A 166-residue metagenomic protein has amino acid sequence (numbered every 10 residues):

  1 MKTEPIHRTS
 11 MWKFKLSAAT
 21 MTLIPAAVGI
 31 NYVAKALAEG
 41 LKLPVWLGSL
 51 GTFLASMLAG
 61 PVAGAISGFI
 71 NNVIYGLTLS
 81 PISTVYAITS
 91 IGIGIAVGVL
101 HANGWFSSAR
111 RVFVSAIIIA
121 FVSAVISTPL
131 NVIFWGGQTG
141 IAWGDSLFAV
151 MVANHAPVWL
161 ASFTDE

Functional and structural regions predicted by a protein language model:
K2-L58, V62-S67, N72-V73: Hydrophobic transmembrane alpha-helices
K2-V33, V85-G136: Short helix-perturbing small/polar motifs within transmembrane alpha-helices
L37-W46, T84-V85, S108-E166: Membrane-embedded alpha-helical hairpins and interfacial helices in multi-pass inner-membrane proteins
L58-A59, T78, G104, F134: A broad structural signal for alpha-helix termini and local helix breaks/kinks
I66-Y75, V112-A120: Central hydrophobic cores of alpha-helical transmembrane segments in multi-pass integral membrane proteins
Y75-P81: Membrane-interface helix-loop junctions in multi-pass transporters/channels
